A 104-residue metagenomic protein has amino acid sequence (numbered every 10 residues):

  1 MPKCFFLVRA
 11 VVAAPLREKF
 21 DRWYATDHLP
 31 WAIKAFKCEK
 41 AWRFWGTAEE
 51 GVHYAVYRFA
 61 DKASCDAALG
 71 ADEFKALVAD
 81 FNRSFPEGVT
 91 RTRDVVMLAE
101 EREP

Functional and structural regions predicted by a protein language model:
M1-C4, T47-E49: Short, flexible turn/loop "capping" segments at secondary-structure junctions
K3-V11, Y54-A55: Active-site-flanking beta-strand signature of metal-NTP-handling nucleotidyl enzymes and homologous cyclase-like
A13-P15, K62: A short, flexible beta-alpha/helix-coil linker loop
P15-A35: K/E-rich alpha-helical interaction surfaces of small helical-bundle regulatory domains
P30-Y54: Short, glycine- and small/hydrophobic-rich beta-strand elements in well-ordered beta-sheets
A35-E39, R58-V95: An amphipathic, aromatic/His-enriched active-site/gating alpha helix that lines ligand/cofactor pockets
V96-P104: Short, low-order "capping/linker" segments at domain edges
